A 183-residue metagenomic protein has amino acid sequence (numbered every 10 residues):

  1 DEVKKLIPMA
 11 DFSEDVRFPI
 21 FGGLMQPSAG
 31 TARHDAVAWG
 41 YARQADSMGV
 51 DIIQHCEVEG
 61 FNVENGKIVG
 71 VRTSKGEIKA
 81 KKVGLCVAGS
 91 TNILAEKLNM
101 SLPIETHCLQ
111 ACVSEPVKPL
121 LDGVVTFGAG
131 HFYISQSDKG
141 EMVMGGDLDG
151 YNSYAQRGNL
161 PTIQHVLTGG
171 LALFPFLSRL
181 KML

Functional and structural regions predicted by a protein language model:
D1-Q54, G60-K67, R72: Flavin (FAD/FMN) cofactor-binding and adjacent substrate-gating region of FAD-dependent oxidoreductase domains
V37-A38, T91, I163-L167: A general structural signal for well-ordered alpha-helical segments in protein cores
I52-Q54, T73, L85, K181-M182: General beta-strand structural signal in soluble alpha/beta enzymes
I53, I104-L109, P175-L183: A short coil-to-beta-strand element that immediately follows conserved catalytic motifs
T73-D122: Central helical "cap/lid" subdomain
P116-L183: Active-site lid/adjacent beta-loop-alpha segment flanking the redox-cofactor pocket in flavoenzymes
